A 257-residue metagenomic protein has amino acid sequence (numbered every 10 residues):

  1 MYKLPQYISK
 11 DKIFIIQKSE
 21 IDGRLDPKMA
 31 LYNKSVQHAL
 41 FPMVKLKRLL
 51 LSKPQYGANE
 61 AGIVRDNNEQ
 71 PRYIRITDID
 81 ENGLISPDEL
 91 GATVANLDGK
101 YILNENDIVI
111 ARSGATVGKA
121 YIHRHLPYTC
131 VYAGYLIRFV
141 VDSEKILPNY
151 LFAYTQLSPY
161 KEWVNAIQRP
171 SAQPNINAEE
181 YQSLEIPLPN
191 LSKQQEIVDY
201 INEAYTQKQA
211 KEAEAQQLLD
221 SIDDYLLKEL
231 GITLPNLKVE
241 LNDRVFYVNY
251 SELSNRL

Functional and structural regions predicted by a protein language model:
M1-A58, S183-L257: Non-catalytic DNA-recognition/assembly elements of restriction-modification systems
M43-G62, T77-E105: Sequence-specific dsDNA recognition surfaces
K45-L51, D80-I85, H125-T129, L136-L188 (+1 more regions): Basic, amphipathic alpha-helical recognition segments used for DNA target recognition
N59-N68, A166-Q168, N236-N242: Short coil/turn segments at secondary-structure boundaries
G62-P71, S86-A92, K100-L103, I122-G134: Short, surface-exposed loop/turn microsegments at beta-strand edges and helix-strand junctions
G114-G118: Short, charged beta-turn/beta-strand-edge "cap" motif at the junction between a beta-strand and an adjacent loop
